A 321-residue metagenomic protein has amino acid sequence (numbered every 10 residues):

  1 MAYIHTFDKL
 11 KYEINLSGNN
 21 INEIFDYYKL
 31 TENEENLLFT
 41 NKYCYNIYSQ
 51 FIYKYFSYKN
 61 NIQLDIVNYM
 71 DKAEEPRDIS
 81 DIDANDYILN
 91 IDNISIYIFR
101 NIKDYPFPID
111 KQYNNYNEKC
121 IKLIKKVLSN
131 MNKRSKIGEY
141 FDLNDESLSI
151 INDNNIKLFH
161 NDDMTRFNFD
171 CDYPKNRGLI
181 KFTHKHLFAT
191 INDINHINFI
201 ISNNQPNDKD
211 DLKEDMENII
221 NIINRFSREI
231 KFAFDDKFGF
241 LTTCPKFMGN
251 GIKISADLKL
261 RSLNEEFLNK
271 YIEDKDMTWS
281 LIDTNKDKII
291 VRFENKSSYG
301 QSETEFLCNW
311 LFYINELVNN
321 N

Functional and structural regions predicted by a protein language model:
M1-K253, R261-N321: Long, Pro/Ser/Thr-rich low-complexity/intrinsically disordered regulatory tracts in eukaryotic proteins
